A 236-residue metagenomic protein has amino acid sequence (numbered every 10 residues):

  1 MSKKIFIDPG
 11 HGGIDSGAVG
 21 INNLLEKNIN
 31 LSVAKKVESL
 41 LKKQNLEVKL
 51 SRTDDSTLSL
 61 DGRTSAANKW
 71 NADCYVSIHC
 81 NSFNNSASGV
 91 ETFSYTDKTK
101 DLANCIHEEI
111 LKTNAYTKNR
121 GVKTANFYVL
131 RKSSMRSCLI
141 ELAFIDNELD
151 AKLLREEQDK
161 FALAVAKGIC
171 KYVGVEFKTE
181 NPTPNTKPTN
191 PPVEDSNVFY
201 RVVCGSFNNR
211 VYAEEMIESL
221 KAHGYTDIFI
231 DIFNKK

Functional and structural regions predicted by a protein language model:
S2-K4, L24, N28-N190: Active-site-proximal helix/loop segments of hydrolytic enzymes
K3-N23: Short glycine-rich His-centered loop
D8, F93, E141, V203-G205 (+1 more regions): Residue-level detector of conserved, well-ordered beta-strand and adjacent loop positions that form binding/recognition
H11, D54, S206-N208: Residue-level signal for short, function-critical loop segments
G12, N81-F83, K235: Residue-level marker for beta-strand->alpha-helix junctions and adjacent short loops that shape enzyme
D15-A18, K42-Q44, E194-S196: A short alpha-helix capping/helix-coil boundary motif
I21-N23, V48-K49, D195, Y200-V202: A short, structure-level motif marking secondary-structure boundaries and short turns
E180-K236: Solvent-exposed beta-strand motifs enriched in subsets of small alpha/beta binding domains, especially certain
